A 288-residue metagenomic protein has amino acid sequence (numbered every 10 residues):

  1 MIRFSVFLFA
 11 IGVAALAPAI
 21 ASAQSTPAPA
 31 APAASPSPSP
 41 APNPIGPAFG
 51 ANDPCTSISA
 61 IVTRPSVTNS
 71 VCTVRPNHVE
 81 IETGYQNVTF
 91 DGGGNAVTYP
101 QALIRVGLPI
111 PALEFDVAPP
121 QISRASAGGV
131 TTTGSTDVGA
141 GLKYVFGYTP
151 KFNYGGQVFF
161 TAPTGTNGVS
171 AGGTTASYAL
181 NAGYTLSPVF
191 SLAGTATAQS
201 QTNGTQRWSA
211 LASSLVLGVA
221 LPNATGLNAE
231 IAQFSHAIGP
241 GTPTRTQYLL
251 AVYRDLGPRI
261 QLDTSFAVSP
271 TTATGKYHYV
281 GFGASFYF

Functional and structural regions predicted by a protein language model:
S5-A17: Bacterial N-terminal signal peptides
A19-A23: Sec/Tat signal peptide C-region and signal peptidase I cleavage site
Q24-F288: Transmembrane beta-barrel domains of Gram-negative outer membranes and organellar outer membranes
